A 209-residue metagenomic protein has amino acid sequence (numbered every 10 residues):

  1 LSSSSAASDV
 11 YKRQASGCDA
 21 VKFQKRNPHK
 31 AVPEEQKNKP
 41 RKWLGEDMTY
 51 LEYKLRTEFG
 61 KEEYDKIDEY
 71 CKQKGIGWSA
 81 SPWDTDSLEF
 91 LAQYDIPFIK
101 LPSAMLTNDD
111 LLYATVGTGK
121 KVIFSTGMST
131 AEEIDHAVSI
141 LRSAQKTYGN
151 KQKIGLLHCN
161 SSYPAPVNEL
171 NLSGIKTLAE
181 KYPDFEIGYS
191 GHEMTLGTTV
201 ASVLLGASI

Functional and structural regions predicted by a protein language model:
L1-A7, Y11: Single conserved hydrophobic/aromatic residue that forms the stacking wall/gate of nucleotide- or nucleobase-binding
D9-R26, Y94: Catalytic domains of carbohydrate-active enzymes, especially glycoside hydrolases
R13, L91, S125, L156 (+1 more regions): Conserved, mostly hydrophobic/aromatic
D19-E58: Glycine-rich, proline-tolerant flexible connector loops at the mouths of alpha/beta enzymes
V21-F23, W78-A80, I99-L101, V122-F124 (+3 more regions): Hydrophobic faces of well-ordered beta-strands that scaffold small-molecule active sites in alpha/beta enzyme cores
E34, K61-Y64, L101-G119, I123 (+2 more regions): Active-site-adjacent beta->alpha loops and helix N-cap segments on the catalytic face of soluble alpha/beta enzymes
L44-D109: Active-site beta->alpha loop and helix N-cap motifs at the rims of alpha/beta catalytic domains
A131-I209: Catalytic alpha/beta core domains of metabolic enzymes, predominantly
